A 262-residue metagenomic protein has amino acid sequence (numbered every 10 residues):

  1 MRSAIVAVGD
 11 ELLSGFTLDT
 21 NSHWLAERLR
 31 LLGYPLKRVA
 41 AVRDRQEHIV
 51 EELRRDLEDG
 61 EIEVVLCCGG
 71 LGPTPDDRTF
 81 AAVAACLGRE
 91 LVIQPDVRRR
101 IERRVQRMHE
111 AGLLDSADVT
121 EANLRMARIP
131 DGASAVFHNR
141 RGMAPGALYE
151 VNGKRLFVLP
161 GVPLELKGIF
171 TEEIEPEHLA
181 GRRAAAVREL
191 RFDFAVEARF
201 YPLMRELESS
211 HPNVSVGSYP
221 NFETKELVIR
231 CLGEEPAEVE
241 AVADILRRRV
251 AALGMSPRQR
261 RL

Functional and structural regions predicted by a protein language model:
M1-D44, A237-D244: Glycine-rich phosphate/diphosphate-binding loop of Rossmann-like nucleotide-binding domains
V8-D10, C67-P75, P160-G161, L232-E234: Glycine-rich beta-strand-to-loop/alpha-helix junction loops that act as flexible
L13, G72-D76, E197, E226: Short, active-site-adjacent cap segments at secondary-structure transitions
E47-E51, D77-A180: Proline/glycine-rich low-complexity loops and linkers
R54-C68: Short, structured active-site "lid" loops
V136, G217-N221, Q259: Short beta-strand
V151-R249: An accessory alpha-helical subdomain
R249-L262: Conserved short beta-strand edge segments in small beta-sheet-based binding/regulatory domains
